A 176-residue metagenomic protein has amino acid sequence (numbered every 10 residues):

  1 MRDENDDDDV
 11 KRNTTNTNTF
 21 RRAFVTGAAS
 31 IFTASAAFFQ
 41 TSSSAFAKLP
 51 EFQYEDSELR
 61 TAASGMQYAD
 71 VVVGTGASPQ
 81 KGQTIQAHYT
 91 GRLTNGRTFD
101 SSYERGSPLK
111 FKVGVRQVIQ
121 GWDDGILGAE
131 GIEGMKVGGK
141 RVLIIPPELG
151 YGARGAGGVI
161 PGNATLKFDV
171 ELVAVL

Functional and structural regions predicted by a protein language model:
R2-L176: Cross-family detector of peptidyl-prolyl cis-trans isomerase
